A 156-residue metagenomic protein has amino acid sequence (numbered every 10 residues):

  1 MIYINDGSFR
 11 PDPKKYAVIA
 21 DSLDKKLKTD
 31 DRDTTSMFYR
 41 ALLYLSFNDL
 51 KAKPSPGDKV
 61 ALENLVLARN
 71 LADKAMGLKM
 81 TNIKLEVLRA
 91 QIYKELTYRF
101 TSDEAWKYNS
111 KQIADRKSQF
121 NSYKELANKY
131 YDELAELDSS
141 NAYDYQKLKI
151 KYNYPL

Functional and structural regions predicted by a protein language model:
M1-N5, F38, V87: Alpha-helical tetratricopeptide repeat
I2-A20, L43-K74, K94-Y145, K149-L156: Short coil/linker segments at helix-helix boundaries
Y16-R32: Post-signal-peptide N-terminal segment of Sec-exported extracytoplasmic proteins
K28-D31, L78-T81, E136-S140: Short coil turns that delineate tetratricopeptide repeat
T34, R40, R89, E133-L134: Secondary-structure boundary/capping motif
T34-S36, L85, Y143-Y145: TPR alpha-solenoid repeat register
D73-G77, L85-I92: A generic tandem-repeat structural signature
